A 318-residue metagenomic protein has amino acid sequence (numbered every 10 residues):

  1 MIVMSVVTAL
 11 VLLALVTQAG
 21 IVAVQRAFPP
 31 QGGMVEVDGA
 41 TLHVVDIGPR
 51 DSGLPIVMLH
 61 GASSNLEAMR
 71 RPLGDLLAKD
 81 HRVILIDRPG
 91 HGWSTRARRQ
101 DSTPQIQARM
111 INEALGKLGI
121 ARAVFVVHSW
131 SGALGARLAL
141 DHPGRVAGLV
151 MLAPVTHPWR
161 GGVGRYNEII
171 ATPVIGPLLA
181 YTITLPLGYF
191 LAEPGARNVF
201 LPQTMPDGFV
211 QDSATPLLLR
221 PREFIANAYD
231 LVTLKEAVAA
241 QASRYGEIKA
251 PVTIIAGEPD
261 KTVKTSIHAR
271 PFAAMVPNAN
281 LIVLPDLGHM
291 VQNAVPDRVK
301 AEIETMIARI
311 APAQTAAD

Functional and structural regions predicted by a protein language model:
M1-L54, K79-H81, I120-A121, A308-D318: Alpha/beta-hydrolase fold catalytic core
A23, V163-G164, T184-E247: Conserved alpha/beta-hydrolase catalytic His-Asp/Glu region
V45-I47, L85-W130, A301: Active-site loop/oxyanion-hole signature of alpha/beta-hydrolase fold enzymes
I47-W93: Conserved HGGG/HGGXW glycine-rich cap/lid loop of the alpha/beta-hydrolase fold
G132-P143, L149: Short glycine-enriched nucleophile-adjacent loop and the immediately C-terminal alpha-helix near the catalytic center
L140, L149-L179: Flexible "cap/lid" loop of the alpha/beta hydrolase fold
T253-D286: Conserved loop-alpha-helix segment in the C-terminal half of the alpha/beta-hydrolase fold that carries the catalytic
A279-D318: Catalytic active-site module of serine/aspartate enzymes centered on a nucleophile-bearing elbow/loop
